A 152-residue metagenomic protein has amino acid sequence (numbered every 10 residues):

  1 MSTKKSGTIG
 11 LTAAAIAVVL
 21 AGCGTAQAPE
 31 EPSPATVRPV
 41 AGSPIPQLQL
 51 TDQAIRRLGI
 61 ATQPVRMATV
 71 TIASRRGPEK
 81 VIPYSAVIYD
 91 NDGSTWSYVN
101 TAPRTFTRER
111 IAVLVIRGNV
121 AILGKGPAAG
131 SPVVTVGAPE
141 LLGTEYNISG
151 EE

Functional and structural regions predicted by a protein language model:
M1-A21: Sec-dependent bacterial lipoprotein signal peptides
S2-T3, C23-I72, W96-E152: Short alpha-helical boundary/capping segments at helix-coil junctions
T12, T51-A54, A86: Residues embedded in well-ordered secondary-structure elements
V18, N91-G93, L141: Alpha-helical structural elements
T71, G77-V81, A86-V99: Mature extracytoplasmic domains of secretory-pathway proteins
